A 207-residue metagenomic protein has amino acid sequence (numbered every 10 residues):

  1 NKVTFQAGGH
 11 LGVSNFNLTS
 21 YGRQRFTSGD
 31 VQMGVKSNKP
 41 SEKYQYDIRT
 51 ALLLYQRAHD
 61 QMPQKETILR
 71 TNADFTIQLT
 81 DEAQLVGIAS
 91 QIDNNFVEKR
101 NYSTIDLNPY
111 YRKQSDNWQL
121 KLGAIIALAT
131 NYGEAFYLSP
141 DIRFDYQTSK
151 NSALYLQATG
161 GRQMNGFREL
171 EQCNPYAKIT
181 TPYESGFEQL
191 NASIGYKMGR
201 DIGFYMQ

Functional and structural regions predicted by a protein language model:
N1, R23-V31, P63-T71, N101-I105 (+2 more regions): Residues that define the transmembrane beta-barrel architecture of outer-membrane proteins
N1, V31-K39, T71-L79, L107-K113 (+3 more regions): Residues on the lipid-exposed face of transmembrane beta-strands in outer-membrane beta-barrel proteins
N1-Q45, A51-I68, V97: Flexible loop and strand-edge segments within Gram-negative outer membrane beta-barrel domains
V3-G9, Y44-T50, L69, A83-I88 (+4 more regions): Transmembrane beta-strands of outer-membrane beta-barrel proteins
L11-N17, K39-S41, L52-A58, D81 (+6 more regions): Transmembrane beta-strands of outer-membrane beta-barrel pores
T19-R25, K36-N38, R57-P63, F75 (+6 more regions): Outer-membrane beta-barrel proteins
D47, Q64-R70, D74-Q114, Q119 (+1 more regions): Beta-strand-dominated lipid-handling architectures at cellular/organellar boundaries
R100, Q114, Q119-Q207: Exposed, low-structure sequence patches enriched in small/polar residues
